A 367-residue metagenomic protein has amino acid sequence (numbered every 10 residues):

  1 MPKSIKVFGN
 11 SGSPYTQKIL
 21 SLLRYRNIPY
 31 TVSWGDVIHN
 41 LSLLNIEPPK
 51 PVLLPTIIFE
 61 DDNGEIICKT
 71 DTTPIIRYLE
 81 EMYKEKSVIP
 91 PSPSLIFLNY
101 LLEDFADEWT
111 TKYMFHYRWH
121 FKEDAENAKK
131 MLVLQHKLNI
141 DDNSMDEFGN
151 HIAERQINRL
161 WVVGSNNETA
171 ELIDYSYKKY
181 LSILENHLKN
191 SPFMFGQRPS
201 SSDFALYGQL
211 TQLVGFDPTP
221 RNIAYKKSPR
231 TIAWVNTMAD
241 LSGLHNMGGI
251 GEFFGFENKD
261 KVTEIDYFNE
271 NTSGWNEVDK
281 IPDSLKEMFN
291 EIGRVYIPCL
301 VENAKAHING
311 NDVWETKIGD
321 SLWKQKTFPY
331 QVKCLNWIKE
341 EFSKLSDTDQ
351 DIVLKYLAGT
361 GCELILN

Functional and structural regions predicted by a protein language model:
M1-N143, M194, V214-G215, T272-G274 (+1 more regions): GST-like domain detector, emphasizing the conserved glutathione-binding G-site in the N-terminal thioredoxin-like
Y15, I19, I173-H187, W234 (+2 more regions): Alpha-helical packing segments of well-folded alpha/beta enzyme cores
I76, E80, Y100-E103, L181 (+2 more regions): Non-transmembrane alpha-helical segments in soluble domains of secreted/periplasmic/extracellular proteins
V88, L160-L172, F193, N222-I223: Active-site rim elements
D142-Q156, L160, N167-L184: All-alpha helical catalytic cores of prenyl diphosphate-utilizing isoprenoid enzymes
N186-G196, L244: Surface-exposed helix-capping loop/turn segments at secondary-structure junctions
M194-V214: GST superfamily/GST-like fold recognition
Y207-K317: Active-site/pore-lining binding-face segments in mid-to-C-terminal subdomains
